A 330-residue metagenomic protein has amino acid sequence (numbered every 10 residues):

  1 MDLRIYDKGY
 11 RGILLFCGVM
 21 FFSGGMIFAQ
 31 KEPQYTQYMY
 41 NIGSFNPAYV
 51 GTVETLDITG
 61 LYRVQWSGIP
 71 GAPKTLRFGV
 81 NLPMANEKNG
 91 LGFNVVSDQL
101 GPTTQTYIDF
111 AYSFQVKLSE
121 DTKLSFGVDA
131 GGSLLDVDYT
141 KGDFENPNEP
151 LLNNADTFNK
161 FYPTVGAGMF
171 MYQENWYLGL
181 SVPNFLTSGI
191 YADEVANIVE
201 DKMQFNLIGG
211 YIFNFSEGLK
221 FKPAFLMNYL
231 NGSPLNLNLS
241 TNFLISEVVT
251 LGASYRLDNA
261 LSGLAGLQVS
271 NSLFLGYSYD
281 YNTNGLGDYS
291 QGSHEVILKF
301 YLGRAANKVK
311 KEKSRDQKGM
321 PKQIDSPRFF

Functional and structural regions predicted by a protein language model:
M1-Q34, T241, A265, F329-F330: Bacterial Sec-dependent N-terminal signal peptides
Q30-F330: Subset of outer-membrane beta-barrel
